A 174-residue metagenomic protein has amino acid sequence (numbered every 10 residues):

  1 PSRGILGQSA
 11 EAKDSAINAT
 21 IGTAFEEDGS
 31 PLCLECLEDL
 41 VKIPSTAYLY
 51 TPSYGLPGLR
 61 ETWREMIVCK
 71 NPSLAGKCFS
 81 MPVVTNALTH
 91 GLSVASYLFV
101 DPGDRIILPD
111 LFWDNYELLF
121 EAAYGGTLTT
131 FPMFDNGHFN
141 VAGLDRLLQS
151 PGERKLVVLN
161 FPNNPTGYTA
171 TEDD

Functional and structural regions predicted by a protein language model:
P1-S53, G58: N-terminal "arm"/small-domain region of PLP-dependent enzymes with the aminotransferase-like
T46-D174: Conserved core of the PLP fold type I
